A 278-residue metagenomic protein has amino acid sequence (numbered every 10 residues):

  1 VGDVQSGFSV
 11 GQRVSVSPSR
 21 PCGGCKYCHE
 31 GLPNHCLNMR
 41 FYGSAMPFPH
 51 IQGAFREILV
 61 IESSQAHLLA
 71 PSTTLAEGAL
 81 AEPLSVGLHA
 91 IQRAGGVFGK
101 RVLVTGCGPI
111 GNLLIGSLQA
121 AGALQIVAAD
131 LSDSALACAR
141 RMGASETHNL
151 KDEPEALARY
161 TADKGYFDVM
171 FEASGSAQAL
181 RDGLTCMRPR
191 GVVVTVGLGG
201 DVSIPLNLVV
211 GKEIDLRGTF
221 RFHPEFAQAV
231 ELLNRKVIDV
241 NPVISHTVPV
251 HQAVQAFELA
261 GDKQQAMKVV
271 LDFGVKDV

Functional and structural regions predicted by a protein language model:
V1-K26, A70-S72: Glycine-rich beta-strand-centered segment in the early N-terminal region that forms part of a ligand/cofactor-binding
R13, R101, G191-V192, D215: Short glycine-centered segments of the SAM/dcSAM-binding site in methyltransferase folds
G24-T105: NAD(P)H dinucleotide-binding glycine-rich loop of Rossmann-like/cofactor-binding domains, especially the beta1-alpha1
V86, I110, L118: Hydrophobic/small residue at the entry helix of a nucleotide-binding pocket
V104-C107, S117-D182: Adenosine-nucleotide cofactor-binding segment
R181-L184, H223, A227-V278: C-terminal hydrophobic helical "lid"/dimerization subdomain of Rossmann-like NAD(P)H-dependent oxidoreductases
M187-P189: Helix-to-beta-strand junctions that scaffold the AdoMet/dcAdoMet cofactor pocket in Class I SAM-dependent enzymes
G197-E213, Q228-E231: Rossmann-fold NAD(P)-binding glycine/threonine-rich loop
